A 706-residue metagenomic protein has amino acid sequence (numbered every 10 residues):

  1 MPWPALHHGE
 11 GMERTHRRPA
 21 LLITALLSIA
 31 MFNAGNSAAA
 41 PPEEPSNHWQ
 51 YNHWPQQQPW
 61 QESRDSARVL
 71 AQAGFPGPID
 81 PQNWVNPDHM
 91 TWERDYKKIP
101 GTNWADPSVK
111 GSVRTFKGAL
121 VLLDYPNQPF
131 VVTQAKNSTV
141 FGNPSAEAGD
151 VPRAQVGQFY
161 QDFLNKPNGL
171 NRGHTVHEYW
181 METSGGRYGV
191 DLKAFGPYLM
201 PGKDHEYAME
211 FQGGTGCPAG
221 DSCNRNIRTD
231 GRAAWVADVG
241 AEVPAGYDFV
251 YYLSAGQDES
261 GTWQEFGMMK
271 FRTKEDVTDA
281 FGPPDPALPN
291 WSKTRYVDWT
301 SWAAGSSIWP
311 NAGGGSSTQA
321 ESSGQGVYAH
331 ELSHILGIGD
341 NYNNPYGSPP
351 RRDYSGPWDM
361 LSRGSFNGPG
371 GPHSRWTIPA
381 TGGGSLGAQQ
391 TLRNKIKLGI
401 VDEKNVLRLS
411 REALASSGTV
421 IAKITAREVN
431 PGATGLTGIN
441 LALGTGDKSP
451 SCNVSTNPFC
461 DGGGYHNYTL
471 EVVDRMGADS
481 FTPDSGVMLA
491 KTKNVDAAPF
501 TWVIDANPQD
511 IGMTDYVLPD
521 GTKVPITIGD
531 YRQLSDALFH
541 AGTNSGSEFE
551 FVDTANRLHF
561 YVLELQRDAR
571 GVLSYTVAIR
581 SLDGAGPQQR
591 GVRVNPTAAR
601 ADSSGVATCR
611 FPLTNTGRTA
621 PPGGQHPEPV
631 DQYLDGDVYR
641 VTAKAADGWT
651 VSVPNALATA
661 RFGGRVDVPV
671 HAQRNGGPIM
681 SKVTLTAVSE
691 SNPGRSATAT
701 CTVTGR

Functional and structural regions predicted by a protein language model:
M1-H16: N-terminal secretory signal peptides that target proteins for export/translocation
E13-A39: Secretory targeting and sorting signals
P41-G74, V131-V140, D150-R153, G157 (+5 more regions): Non-catalytic C-terminal accessory/binding modules of secreted extracellular proteins
P41-W358, S362-P372, G382, G418-I421: Active-site-proximal segment of zinc-dependent metalloprotease catalytic domains
S604-F611, V666, G677-T684: Short, solvent-exposed loop/turn segments enriched in Ser/Thr/Gly
N615-G617, R674, S689-S691: Surface-exposed loop/turn motifs at beta-strand-loop junctions within extracellular Ig-like and Fibronectin type III
W649-G676: Intrinsically disordered, low-complexity Pro/Gly/Ser/Thr-rich segments with frequent PxxP/GP/PP motifs and embedded
G677-G705: Terminal connector regions
